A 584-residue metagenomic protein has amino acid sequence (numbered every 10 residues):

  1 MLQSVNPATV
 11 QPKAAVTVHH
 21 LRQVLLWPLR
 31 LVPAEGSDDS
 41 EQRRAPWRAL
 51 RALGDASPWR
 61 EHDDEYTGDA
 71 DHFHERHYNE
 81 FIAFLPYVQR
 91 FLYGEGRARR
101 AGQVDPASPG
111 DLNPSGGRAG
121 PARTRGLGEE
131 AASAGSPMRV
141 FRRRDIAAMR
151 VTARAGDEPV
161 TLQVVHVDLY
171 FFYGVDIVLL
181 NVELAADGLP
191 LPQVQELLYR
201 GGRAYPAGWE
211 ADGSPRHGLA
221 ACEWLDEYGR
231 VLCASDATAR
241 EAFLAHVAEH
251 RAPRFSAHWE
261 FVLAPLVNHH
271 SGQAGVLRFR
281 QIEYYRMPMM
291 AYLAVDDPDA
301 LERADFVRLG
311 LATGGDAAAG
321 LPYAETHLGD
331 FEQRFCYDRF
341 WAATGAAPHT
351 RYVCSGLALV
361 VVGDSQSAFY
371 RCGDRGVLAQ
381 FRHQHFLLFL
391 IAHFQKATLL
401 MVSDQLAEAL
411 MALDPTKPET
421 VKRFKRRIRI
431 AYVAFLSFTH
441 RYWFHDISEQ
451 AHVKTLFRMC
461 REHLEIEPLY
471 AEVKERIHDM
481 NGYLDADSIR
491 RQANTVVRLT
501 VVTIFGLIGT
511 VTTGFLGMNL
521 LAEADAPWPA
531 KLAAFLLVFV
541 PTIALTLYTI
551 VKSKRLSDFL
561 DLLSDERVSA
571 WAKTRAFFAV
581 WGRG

Functional and structural regions predicted by a protein language model:
M1-L309, E566, A570-G584: N-terminal pre-transmembrane cytosolic regions of membrane proteins
S4-P12, E467-G584: Hydrophobic alpha-helical transmembrane segments and their immediately adjacent juxtamembrane loops
W47, Q195, L244, S403 (+5 more regions): Generic detector of well-ordered alpha-helical segments enriched in charged/polar residues, highlighting helical
L112-A122, A155-D157, G213, Y370-R371 (+2 more regions): Intrinsically disordered, low-complexity coil segments
A185, S365-S367, W443: Short, glycine-/Ser/Thr-/acidic-enriched flexible segments
Q195, P348-H349, Q366, G373-V377 (+4 more regions): Composition- and surface-driven signal marking solvent-exposed, interaction-prone regions in large proteins
M289-D414: N-terminal extramembrane/targeting module of integral membrane proteins
F381-N519: Membrane-associated alpha-helical segments
